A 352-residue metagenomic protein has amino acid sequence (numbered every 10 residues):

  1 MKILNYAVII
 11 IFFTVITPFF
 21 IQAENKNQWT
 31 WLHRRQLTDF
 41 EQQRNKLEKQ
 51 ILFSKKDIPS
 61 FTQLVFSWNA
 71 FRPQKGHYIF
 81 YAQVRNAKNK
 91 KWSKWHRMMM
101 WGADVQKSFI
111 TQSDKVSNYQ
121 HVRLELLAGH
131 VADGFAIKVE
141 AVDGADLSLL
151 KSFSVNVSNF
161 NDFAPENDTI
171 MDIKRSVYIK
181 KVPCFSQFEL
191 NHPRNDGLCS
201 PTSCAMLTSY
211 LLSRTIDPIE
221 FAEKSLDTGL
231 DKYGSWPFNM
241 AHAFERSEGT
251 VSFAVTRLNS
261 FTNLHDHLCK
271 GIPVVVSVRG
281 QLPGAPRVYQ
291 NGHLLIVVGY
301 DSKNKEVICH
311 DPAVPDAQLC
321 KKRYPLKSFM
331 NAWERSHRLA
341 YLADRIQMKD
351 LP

Functional and structural regions predicted by a protein language model:
M1-Y6: Positively charged n-region of N-terminal signal peptides that target proteins for export
A7-P18: Bacterial N-terminal signal peptides
E24-K26, T30, E140-Y233: Active-site-adjacent structural segments surrounding the nucleophilic cysteine of cysteine proteases and isopeptidases
N25-R44, K56-P59, I79, V84 (+4 more regions): Noncatalytic regulatory segments and standalone regulatory/sensor domains
W31, T215-P352: Conserved active-site-adjacent core of cysteine acyl-enzyme catalytic domains
D39-L47, F253-L258: Extracellular beta-rich ligand/substrate-recognition surface
S60-R72: A short beta-strand element within beta-rich, extracytoplasmic domains of secreted/secretory-pathway proteins
M99-Y119: Extended, solvent-exposed segments with strong compositional bias
